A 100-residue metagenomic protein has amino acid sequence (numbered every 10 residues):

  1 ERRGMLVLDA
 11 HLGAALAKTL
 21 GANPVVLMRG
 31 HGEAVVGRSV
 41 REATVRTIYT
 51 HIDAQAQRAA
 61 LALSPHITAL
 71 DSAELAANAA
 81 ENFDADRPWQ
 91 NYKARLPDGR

Functional and structural regions predicted by a protein language model:
E1-V7, L12: Class I SAM-dependent methyltransferase SAM-binding "motif I" and its flanking Rossmann-like core
T19: Flexible glycine/proline-rich, aromatic-decorated loop/lid segments
A22-R100: A conserved C-terminal secondary-structure "cap"
